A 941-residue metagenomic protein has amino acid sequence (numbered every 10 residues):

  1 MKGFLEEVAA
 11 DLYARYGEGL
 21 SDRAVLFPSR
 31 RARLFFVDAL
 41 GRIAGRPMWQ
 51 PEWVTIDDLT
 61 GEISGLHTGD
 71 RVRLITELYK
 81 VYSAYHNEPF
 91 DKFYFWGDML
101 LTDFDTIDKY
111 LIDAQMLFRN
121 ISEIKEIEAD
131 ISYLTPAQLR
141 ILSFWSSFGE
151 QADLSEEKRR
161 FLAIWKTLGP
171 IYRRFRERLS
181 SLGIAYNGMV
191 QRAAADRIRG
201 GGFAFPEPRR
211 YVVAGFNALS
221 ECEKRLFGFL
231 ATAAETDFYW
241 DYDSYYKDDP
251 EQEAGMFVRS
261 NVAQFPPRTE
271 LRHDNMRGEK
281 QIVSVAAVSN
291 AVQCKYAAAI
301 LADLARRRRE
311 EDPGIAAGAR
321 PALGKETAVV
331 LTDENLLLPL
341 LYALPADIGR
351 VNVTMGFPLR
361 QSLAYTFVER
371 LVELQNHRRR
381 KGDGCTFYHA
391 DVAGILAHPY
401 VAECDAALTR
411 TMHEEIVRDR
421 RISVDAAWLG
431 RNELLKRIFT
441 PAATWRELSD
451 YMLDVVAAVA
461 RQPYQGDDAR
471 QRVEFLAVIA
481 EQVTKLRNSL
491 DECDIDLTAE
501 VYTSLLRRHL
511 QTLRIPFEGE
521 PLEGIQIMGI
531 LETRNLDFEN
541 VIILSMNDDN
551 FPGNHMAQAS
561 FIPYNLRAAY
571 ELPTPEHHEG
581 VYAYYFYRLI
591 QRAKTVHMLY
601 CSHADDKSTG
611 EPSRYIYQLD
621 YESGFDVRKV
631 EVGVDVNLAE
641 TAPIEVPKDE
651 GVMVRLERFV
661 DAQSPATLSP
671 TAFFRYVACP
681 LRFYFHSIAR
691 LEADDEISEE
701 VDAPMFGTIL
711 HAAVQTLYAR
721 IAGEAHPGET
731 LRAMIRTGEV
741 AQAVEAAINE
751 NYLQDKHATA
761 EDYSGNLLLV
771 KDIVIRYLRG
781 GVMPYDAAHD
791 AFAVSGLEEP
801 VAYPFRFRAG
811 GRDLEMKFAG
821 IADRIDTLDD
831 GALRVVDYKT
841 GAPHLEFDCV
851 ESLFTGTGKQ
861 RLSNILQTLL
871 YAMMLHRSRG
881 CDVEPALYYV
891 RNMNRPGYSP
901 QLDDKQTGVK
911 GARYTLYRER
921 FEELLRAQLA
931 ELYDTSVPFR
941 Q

Functional and structural regions predicted by a protein language model:
M1-N565, F706, R720-I775, V782-G796 (+2 more regions): Nucleic acid-machinery interaction/catalytic patches
A24, A298-L301, A305, Y617-R720 (+2 more regions): C-terminal, charged and often intrinsically disordered regions of DNA end-processing helicases and nucleases
D57, F216, D243, L531 (+6 more regions): Anionic group-transfer/hydrolysis microenvironments
R272-D274, S560-R567, P680-E692, I748-L753 (+2 more regions): Active-site-adjacent bridging/hinge elements
Y400, P573-S623, Y871, L925-Q941: C-terminal accessory regions
T533, H577-V596, F854-L887: Metal-dependent nuclease catalytic cores in nucleic-acid-processing enzymes, especially RNase H-like/related
V627-K629, V636-E640, Q860-I865, L870-Q941: Metal-dependent nuclease catalytic regions and adjoining charged, substrate-binding loops involved in nucleic-acid end
G796-S878: Non-catalytic protein-protein interaction segments used by genome-maintenance enzymes to assemble and couple activities
